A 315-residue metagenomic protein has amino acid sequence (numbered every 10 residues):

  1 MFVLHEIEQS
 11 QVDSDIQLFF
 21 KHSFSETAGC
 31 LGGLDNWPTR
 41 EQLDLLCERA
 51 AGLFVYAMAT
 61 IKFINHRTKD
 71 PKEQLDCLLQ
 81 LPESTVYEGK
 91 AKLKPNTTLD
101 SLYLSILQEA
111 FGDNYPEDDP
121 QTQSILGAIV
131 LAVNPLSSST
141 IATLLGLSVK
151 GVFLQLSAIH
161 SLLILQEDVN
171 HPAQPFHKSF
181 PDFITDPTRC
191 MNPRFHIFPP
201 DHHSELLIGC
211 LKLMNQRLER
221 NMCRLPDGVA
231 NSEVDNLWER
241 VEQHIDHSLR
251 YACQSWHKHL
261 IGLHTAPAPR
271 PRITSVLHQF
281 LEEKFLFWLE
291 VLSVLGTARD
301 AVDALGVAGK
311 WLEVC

Functional and structural regions predicted by a protein language model:
M1-L207, K212, N221-P226, S232-Q243 (+1 more regions): Conserved NB-ARC/NACHT P-loop NTPase core of NLR-like innate immune receptors
R217, S232, L260-P267: Secondary-structure edge/capping motif, primarily at the C-terminal ends of alpha-helices and the immediately following
W238-L263: Amphipathic alpha-helices of TPR/Sel1-like and other helical repeat/solenoid scaffolds
